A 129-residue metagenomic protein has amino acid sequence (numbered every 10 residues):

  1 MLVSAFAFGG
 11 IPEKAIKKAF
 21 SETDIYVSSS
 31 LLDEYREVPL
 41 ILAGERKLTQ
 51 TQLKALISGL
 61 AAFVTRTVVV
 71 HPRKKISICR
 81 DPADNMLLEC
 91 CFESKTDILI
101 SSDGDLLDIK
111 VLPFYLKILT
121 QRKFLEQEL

Functional and structural regions predicted by a protein language model:
M1-V27: Short, well-structured N-terminal submotif of metal-dependent ribonuclease cores
L2-A5, K74-R80: Short, flexible loop segments at the rims of nucleotide/cofactor-binding pockets, characterized by
S4-F6, V38, I109, Q127-E128: Residues that scaffold the ATP/ADP-binding catalytic core of kinase and kinase-like folds
K18-S21, S29-K74: PIN-domain endoribonuclease scaffold, especially VapC-family toxins
V27-S28, S102-D103: A secondary-structure boundary/capping signal
I76-S77, D81, F92-I98, G104-L129: Acidic, PIN/NYN-like endoribonuclease modules and their adjacent C-terminal/linker elements
